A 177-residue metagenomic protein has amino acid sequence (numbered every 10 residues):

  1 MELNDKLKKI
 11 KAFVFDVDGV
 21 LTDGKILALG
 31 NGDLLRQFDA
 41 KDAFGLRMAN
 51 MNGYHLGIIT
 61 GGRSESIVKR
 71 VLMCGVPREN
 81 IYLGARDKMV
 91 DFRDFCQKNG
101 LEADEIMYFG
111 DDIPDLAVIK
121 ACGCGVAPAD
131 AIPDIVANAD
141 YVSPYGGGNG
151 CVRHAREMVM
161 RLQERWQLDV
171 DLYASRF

Functional and structural regions predicted by a protein language model:
M1-V17, R165, V170-F177: Non-catalytic pre-domain segments flanking phosphatase-related domains
L7-I26, I119, V152: Asp-based phosphoryl-transfer active-site loop
K9-K11, Y54, D104-E105: Short coil/turn segments at beta-strand junctions that form active-site/ligand-binding loops
V17, G61, A85, A129-A131: Short secondary-structure boundary segments
L21-G57, G61: A positional/architectural concept
L46-R70, N80-L83, I119: Substrate-recognition element of Asp-dependent hydrolases with the DxDx(T/V) motif
C74, R78-Y82, M89-F177: Mg2+-dependent phosphoryl-transfer enzymes with acidic/Ser/Thr/Gly-rich catalytic loops
